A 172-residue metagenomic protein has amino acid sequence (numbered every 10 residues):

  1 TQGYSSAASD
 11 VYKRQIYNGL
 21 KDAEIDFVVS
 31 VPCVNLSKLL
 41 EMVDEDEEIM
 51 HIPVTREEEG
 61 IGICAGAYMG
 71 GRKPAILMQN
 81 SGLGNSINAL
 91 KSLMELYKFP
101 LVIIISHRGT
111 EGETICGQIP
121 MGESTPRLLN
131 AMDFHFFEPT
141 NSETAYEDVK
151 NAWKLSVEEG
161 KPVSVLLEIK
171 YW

Functional and structural regions predicted by a protein language model:
T1-A8, Y12: Single conserved hydrophobic/aromatic residue that forms the stacking wall/gate of nucleotide- or nucleobase-binding
E24-V28, I49-H51: Short active-site oxyanion
D26-E41: N-terminal glycine-rich anion-binding loops that anchor highly charged ligand groups
S37-R108: Thiamine diphosphate
M42-V43, I87-L96, G112-A131: Active-site-proximal loop->helix
G84-I87, E159-W172: Glycine/aspartate-rich loop-and-adjacent alpha/beta segment that forms the canonical ThDP
G117-N151, L155-E158: Conserved thiamine diphosphate
